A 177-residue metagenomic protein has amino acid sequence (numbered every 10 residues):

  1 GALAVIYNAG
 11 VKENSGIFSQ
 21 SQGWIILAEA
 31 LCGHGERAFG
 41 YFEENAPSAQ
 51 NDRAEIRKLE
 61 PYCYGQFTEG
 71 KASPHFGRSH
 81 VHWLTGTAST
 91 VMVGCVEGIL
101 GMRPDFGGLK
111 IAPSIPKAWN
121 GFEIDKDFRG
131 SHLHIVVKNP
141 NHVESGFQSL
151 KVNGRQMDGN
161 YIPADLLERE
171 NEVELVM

Functional and structural regions predicted by a protein language model:
G1-A2: Flexible internal linker/loop segments at domain or repeat junctions
I6-S15, W24-M177: Non-catalytic C-terminal accessory modules of carbohydrate-active enzymes
